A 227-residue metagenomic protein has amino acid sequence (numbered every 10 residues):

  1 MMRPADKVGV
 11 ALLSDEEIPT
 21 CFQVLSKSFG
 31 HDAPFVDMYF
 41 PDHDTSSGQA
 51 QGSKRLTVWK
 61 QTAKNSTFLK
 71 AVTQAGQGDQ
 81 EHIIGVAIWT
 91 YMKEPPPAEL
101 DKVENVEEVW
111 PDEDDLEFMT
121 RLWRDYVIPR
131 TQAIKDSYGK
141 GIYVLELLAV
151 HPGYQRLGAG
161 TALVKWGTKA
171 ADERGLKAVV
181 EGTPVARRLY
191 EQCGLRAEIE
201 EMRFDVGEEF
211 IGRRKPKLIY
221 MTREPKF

Functional and structural regions predicted by a protein language model:
G9-Q23: A short beta-loop-alpha structural element at the N-terminal edge of CoA-dependent acyl/N-acetyltransferase catalytic
H43-K70, Q74, E94, D115-F118 (+1 more regions): A short helix-loop-beta-strand connector motif used in the catalytic cores of GNAT acetyltransferases and, in some
S66-F68, I84, K215-M221: Short hydrophobic/aromatic beta-strand or adjacent loop that forms the aromatic wall/cage of a ligand/substrate-binding
D79-A149, Q155, M202-P216, F227: Conserved acyl-donor/pantetheine-binding loop and adjacent beta-alpha core of acyl/acetyltransferases and related
R130-Y138, A162-K177: Conserved acyl-CoA
L145, A178-G182: Conserved hydrophobic beta-strand within the GNAT/NAT acetyltransferase core sheet that lines the active-site cleft
V150, R156-K169, Q192: Conserved acetyl-CoA-binding loop-helix of GNAT-fold acetyltransferases
T161, E173-G175, P184-F204: Conserved active-site alpha-helix within GNAT-family acetyltransferase domains
